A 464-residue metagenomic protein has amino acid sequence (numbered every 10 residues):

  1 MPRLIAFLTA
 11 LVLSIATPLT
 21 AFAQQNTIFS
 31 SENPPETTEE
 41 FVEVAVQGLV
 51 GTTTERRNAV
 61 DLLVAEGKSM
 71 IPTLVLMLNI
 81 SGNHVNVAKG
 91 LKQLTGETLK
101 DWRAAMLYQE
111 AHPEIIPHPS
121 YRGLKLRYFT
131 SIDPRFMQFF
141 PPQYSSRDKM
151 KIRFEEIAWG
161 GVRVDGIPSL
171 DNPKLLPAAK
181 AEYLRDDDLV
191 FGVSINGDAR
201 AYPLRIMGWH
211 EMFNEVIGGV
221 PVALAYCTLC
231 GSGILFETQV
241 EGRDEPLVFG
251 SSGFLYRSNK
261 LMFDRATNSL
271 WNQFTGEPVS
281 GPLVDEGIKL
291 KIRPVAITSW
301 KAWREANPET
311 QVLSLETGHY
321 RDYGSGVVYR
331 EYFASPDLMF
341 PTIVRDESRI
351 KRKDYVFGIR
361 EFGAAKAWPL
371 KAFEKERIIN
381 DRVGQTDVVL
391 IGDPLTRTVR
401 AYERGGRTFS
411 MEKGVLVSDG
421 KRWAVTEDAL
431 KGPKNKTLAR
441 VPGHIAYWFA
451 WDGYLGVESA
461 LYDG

Functional and structural regions predicted by a protein language model:
M1-L4: Positively charged n-region of N-terminal signal peptides that target proteins for export
A6-T20: Bacterial N-terminal signal peptides
Q25-E36, T54-E66, T73-M77, V85-E97: Structural detector for internal amphipathic alpha-helices that build alpha-solenoid repeat scaffolds
T27-I28, V75-M77, G96-G464: Mid-to-C-terminal functional-domain signal that highlights helix-capping/loop sites within ligand-binding modules
F41, E55, M70, N83 (+5 more regions): Stable alpha-helical elements in mature extracytoplasmic
F41-V46, I71-M77, A105: Buried hydrophobic core positions in alpha-solenoid tandem helical repeats
A45-G51, L78-S81, Q109: Alpha-solenoid helical repeat architecture
Q47-L49, N58-D61, F213, I288-K289: Second-shell loop/turn segments in exported
